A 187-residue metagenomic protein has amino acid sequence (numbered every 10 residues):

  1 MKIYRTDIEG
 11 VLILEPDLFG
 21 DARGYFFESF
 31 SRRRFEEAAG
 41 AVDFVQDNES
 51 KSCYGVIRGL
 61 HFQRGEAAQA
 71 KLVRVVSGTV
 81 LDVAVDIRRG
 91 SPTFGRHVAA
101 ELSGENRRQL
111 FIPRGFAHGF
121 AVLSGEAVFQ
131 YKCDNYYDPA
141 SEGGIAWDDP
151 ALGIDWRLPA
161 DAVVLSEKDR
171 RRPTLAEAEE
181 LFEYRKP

Functional and structural regions predicted by a protein language model:
M1-R108, S124-E126, C133, D138-P187: Non-catalytic, conserved peripheral segments adjacent to functional cores
L110, H118-L123: Short beta-strand His + acidic residue motifs that chelate non-heme Fe in jelly-roll/DSBH and cupin folds
